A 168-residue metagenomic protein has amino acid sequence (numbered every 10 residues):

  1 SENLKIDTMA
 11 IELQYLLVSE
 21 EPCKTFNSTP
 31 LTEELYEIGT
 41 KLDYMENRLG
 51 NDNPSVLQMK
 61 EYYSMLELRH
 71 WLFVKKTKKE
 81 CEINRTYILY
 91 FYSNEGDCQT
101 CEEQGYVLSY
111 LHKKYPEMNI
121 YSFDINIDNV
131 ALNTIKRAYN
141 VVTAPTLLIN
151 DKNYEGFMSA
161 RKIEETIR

Functional and structural regions predicted by a protein language model:
S1-I6, T143, L148-R168: Non-catalytic, surface beta->alpha helical segment in thiol-disulfide oxidoreductase systems
S1-T86, V142: Non-globular targeting/processing and membrane-anchoring segments
L35, M59, D97-C101, G156 (+1 more regions): Solvent-exposed, acidic/flexible segments
L68, Y106-Y110, R161, E165: Solvent-exposed, polar/charged alpha-helical surfaces in well-ordered, non-transmembrane soluble domains, broadly
K75-E117: Local sequence-structure signature of Cys/Sec-based thiol-disulfide redox active-site neighborhoods
N94-D97, N126-V130, N153-E155: Solvent-exposed loop/turn segments at secondary-structure junctions within structured extracellular/periplasmic domains
Y121-D124: General small-molecule cofactor/ligand-binding pocket signal
V130-V142: Short, intrinsically disordered low-complexity segments
